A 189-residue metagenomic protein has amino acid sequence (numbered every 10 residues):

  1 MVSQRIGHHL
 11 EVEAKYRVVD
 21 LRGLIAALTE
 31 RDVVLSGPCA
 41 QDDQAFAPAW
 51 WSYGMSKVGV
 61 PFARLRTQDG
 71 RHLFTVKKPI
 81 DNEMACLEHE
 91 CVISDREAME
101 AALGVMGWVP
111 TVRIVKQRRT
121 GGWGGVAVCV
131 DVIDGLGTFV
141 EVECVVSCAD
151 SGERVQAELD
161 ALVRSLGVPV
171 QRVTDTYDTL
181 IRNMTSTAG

Functional and structural regions predicted by a protein language model:
M1-G125, L166-G189: N-terminal strand-loop-strand beta-hairpin
N82, G135-G137, E158-L162: Short, highly charged low-complexity linear segments
C91-S94, S147, S151: Short alpha-helix boundary/capping segments
P110-C148: Conserved, surface-exposed functional patches that form binding/active-site neighborhoods
D150-T176: Mixed-charge, glycine-accented linear interaction segment located at domain edges/termini
